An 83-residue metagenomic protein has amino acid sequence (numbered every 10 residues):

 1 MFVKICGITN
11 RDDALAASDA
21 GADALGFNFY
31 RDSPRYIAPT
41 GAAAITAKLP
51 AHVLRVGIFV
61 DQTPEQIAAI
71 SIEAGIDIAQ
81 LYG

Functional and structural regions predicted by a protein language model:
M1-G83: Conserved N-terminal beta1-alpha1 strand-loop-helix module at the mouth
